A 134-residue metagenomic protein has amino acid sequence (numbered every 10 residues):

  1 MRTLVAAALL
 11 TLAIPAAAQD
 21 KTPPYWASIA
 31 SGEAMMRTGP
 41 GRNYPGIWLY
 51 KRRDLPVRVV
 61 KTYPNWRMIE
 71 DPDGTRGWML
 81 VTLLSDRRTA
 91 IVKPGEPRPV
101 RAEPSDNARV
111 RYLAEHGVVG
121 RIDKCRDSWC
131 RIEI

Functional and structural regions predicted by a protein language model:
M1-A7: Sec-dependent signal peptide recognition, specifically the positively charged N-region followed immediately by
A13-P15: N-terminal signal peptide c-region/cleavage motif recognized by signal peptidases
A18-T38, L49-R53, V60-I134: SH3-family beta-barrel domains
R42: A short, aromatic/hydrophobic, helix- or strand-capping loop or linear motif that either lines the entrance/gate
P45-G46: Beta-strand-rich domains and repeat architectures in extracellular enzymes and scaffolds, especially beta-propellers
